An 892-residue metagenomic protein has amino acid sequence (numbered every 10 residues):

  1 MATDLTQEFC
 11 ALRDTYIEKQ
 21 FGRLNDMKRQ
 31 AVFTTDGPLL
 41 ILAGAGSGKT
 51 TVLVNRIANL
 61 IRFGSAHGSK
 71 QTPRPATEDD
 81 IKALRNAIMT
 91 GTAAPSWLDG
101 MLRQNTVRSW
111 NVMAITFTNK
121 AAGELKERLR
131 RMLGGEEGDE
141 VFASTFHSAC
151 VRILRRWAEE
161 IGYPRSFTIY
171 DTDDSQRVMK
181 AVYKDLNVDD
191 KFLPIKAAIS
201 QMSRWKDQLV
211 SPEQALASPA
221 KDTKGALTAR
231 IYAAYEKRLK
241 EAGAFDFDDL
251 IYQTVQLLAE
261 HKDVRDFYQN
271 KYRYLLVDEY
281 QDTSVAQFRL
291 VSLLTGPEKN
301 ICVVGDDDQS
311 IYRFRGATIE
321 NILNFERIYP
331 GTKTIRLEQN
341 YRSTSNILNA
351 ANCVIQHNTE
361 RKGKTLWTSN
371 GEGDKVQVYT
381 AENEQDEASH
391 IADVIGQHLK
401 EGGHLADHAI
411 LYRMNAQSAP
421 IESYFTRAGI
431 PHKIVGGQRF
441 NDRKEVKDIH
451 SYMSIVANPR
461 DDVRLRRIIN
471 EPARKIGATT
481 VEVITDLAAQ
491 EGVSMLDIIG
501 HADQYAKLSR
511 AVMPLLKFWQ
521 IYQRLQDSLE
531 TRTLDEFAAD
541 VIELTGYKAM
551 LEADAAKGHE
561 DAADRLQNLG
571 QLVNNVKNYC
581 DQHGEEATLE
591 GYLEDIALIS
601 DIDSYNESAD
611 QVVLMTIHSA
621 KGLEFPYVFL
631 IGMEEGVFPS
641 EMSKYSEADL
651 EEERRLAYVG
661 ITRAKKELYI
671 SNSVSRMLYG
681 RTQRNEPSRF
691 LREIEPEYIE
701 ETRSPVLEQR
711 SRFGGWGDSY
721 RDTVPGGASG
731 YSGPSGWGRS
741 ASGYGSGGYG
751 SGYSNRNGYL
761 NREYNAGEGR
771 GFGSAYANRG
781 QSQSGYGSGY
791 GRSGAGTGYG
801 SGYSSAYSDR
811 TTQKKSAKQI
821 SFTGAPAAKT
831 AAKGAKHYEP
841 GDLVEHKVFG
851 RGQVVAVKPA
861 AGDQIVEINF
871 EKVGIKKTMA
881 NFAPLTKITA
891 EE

Functional and structural regions predicted by a protein language model:
M1-P164, I169, D266, E320 (+1 more regions): P-loop NTPase Walker
R23, D80, I88-W97, F146-C150 (+4 more regions): Conserved helicase/translocase P-loop NTPase motor core
F33, G37, Q104-S109, Q256-L275 (+1 more regions): Short basic/glycine-enriched coil/helix segment immediately N-terminal to the Walker B
T35, F117, E137-V141, A158-D249 (+4 more regions): ATP-hydrolysis module of ASCE/P-loop NTPase motor domains, specifically the Walker B Asp-Glu catalytic pair
S47, Q281-E360, K364-S369, D486-A489 (+1 more regions): Conserved helicase motor core of SF1/SF2 NTP-dependent helicases
S47-L53, G68, P73, T77 (+8 more regions): Helicase P-loop NTPase motor core
A217-K221, H404, S418-I430, R443 (+4 more regions): Conserved helicase C-terminal RecA-like lobe
M633-G874, F882-E892: C-terminal accessory regions
